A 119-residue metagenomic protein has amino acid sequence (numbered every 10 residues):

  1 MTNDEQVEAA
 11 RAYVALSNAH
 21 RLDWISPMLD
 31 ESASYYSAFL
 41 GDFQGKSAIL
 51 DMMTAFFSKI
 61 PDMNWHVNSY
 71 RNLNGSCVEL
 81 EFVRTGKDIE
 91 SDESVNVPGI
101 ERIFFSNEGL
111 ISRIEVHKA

Functional and structural regions predicted by a protein language model:
M1-D4, L40, Q44: A short glycine-/small-residue-rich loop at the edge of a beta-strand within enzyme catalytic domains
M1-E31: Short, low-complexity N-terminal intrinsically disordered segments enriched in polar/charged residues
T2, L50-A119: A beta-strand edge to alpha-helix "cap/lid" segment located at domain peripheries
Y13, I25-S26, A33, G45 (+4 more regions): Hydrophobic pocket/interface hotspot
A33-S34, K87: A short, flexible beta-alpha/helix-coil linker loop
S34-F43, F56: A short gly/proline-enriched turn/hairpin at secondary-structure junctions
Q44-G45, S91: Secondary-structure boundary/capping motif
